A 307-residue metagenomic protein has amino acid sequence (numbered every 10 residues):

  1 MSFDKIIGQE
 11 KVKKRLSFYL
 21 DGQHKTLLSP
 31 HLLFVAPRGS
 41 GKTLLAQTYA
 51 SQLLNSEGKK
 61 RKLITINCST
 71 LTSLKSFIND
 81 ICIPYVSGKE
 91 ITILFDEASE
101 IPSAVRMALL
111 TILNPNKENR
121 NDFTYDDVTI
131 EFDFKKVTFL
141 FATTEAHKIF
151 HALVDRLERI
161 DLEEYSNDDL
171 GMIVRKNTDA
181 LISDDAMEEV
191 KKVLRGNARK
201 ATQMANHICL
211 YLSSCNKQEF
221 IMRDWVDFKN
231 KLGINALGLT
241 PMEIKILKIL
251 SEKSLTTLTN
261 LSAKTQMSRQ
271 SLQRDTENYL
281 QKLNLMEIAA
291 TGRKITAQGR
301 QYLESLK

Functional and structural regions predicted by a protein language model:
M1-R15, N235-L237: Dynamic helix-loop-helix/coil hinge segments at AAA+ ATPase domain boundaries and subdomain interfaces
K13-K14, K60-G88: Short glycine-rich substrate-engagement loop in P-loop NTPases that contacts/grips substrate
D21, S103-D133: Conserved catalytic/switch belt of AAA+ P-loop NTPases
D21-K25, S29-I66, C82-Y85: Walker A/P-loop
L74-I78, S87-K117, A146-D155: Conserved AAA+/SF3 P-loop NTPase catalytic/coupling segment centered on the Walker-B
T144, E158-L170: Conserved AAA+ ATPase "SRH/arginine-finger" region at the nucleotide-binding site
E188-K192, R199-S214, K248, N278: C-terminal helical "lid" of AAA+/P-loop NTPase domains
S254-K307: Terminal-proximal interaction/regulatory segments of ATP-powered molecular machines
